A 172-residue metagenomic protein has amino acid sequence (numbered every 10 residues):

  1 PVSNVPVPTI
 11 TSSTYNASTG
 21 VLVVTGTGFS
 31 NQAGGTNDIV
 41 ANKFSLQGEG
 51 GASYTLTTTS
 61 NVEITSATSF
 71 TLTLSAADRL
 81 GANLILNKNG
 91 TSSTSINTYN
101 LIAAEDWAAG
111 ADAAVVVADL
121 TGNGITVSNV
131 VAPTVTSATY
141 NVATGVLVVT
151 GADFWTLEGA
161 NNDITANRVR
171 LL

Functional and structural regions predicted by a protein language model:
P1-L172: Non-catalytic beta-sheet/beta-sandwich ligand-binding modules that flank or precede catalytic cores
